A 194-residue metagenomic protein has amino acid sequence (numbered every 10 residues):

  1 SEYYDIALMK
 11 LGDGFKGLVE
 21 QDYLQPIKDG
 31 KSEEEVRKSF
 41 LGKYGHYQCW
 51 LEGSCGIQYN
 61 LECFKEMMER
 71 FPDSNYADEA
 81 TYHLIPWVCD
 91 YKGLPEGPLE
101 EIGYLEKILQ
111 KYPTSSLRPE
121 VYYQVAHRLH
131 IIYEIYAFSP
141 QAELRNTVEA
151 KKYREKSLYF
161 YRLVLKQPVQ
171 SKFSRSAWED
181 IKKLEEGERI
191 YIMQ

Functional and structural regions predicted by a protein language model:
S1-Q194: Acidic, polar-rich low-complexity tracts and alpha-helical solenoid repeat scaffolds
